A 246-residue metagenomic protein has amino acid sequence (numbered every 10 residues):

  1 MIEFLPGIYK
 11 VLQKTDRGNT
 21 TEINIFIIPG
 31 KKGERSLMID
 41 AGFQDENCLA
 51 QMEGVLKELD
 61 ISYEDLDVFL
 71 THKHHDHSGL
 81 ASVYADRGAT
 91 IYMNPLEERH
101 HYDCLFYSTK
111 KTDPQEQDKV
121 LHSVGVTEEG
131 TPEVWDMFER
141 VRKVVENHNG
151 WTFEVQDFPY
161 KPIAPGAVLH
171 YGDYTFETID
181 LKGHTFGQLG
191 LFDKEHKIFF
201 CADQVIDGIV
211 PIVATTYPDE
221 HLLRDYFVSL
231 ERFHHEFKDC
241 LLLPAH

Functional and structural regions predicted by a protein language model:
I2-L59, F106, L191-Q204: Conserved beta-strand hairpin/beta-sheet module of binuclear metal-dependent hydrolase folds, prominently
L5-Q13, V145-W151, G172-Y174: Short Pro/Gly-enriched beta-strand edge/turn motifs at strand-loop
G7, I28, D40, H72 (+8 more regions): Divalent metal-coordination and catalytic microenvironments
G30-E34, K143-V145, V205-P211: Short, basic/glycine-rich phosphate-binding loops at helix/coil junctions that contact nucleotide phosphates
R35, R87-A89, C240: A short helix->loop->beta-strand "cap" motif at the edges of active sites that frequently abuts
L37-I39, F69, I91, I198-F200 (+1 more regions): Residue-level marker for buried hydrophobic side chains located in beta-strands that build the well-ordered beta-sheet
F43-E46, W151-V155, T175-A245: Metallo-beta-lactamase
N47, G54-L169: Active-site HxH/HxHxD metal-binding segment of metal-dependent hydrolases
